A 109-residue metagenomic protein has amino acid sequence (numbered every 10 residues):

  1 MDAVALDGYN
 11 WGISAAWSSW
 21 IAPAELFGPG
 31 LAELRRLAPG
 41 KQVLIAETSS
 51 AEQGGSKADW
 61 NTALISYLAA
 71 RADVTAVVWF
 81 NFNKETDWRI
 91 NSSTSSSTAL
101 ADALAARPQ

Functional and structural regions predicted by a protein language model:
M1-D7, S56, W60: Substrate-binding cleft/loops of secretory-pathway carbohydrate-active enzymes
L6-A51: Glycoside hydrolase catalytic-domain groove-lining segments
K41-Q109: Substrate-binding cleft of secreted/luminal carbohydrate-active enzymes
